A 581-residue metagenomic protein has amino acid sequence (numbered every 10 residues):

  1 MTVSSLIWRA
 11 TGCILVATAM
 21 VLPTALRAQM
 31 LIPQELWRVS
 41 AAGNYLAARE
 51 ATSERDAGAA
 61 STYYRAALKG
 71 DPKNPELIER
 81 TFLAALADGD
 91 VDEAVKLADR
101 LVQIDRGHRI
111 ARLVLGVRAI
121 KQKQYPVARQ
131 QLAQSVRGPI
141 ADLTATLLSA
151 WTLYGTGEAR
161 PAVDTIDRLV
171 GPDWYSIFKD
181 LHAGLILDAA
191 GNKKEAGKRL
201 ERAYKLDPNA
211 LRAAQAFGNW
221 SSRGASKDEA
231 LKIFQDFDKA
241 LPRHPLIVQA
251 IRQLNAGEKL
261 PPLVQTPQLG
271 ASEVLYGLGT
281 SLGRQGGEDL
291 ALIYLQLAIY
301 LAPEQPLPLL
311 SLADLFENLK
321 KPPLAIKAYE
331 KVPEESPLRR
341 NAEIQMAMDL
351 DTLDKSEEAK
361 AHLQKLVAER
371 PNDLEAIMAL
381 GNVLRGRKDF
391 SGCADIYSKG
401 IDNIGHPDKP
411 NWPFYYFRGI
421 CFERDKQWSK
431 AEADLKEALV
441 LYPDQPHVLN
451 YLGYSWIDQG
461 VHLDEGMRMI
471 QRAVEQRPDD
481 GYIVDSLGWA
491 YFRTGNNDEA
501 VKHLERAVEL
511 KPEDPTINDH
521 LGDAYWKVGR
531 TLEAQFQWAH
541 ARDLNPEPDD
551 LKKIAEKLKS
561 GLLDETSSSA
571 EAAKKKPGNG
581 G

Functional and structural regions predicted by a protein language model:
M1-I7: N-terminal secretory signal peptides that target proteins for export/translocation
T11-V21: Bacterial N-terminal signal peptides
L22-A28: Sec/Tat signal peptide C-region and signal peptidase I cleavage site
Q29-G581: Alpha-solenoid helical repeat scaffolds
